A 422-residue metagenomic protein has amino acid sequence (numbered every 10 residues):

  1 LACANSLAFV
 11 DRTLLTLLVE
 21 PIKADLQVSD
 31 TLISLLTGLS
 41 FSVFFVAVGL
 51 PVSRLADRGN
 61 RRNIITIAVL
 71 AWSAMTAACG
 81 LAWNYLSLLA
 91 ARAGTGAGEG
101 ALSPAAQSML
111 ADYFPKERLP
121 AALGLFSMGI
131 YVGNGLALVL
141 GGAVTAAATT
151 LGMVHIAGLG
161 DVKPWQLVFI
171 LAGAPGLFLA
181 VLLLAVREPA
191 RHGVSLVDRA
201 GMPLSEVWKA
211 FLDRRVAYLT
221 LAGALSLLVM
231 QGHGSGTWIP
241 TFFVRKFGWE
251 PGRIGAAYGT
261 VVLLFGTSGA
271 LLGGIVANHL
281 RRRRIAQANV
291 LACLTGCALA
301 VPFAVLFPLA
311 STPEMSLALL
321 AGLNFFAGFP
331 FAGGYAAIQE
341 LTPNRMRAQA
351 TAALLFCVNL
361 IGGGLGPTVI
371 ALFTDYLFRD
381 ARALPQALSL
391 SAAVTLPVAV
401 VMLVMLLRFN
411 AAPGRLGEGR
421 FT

Functional and structural regions predicted by a protein language model:
L15-T16, R215-A270, G328-F331, Y335 (+1 more regions): Extracytoplasmic gate region of multi-pass secondary transporters
L18-A47: Extracellular/periplasmic helix-loop-helix junction of adjacent transmembrane segments in MFS-like secondary
Q27, N60, L81-S87, G98 (+2 more regions): Helix-breaking motifs and short loop linkers at transmembrane-helix boundaries and internal kinks in secondary membrane
G38-S53, T260-G273: Central cavity-lining transmembrane alpha-helices of secondary-active solute carriers, predominantly the Major
A47-L86: Conserved MFS/SLC helix-loop-helix module at the cytosolic interface between two early adjacent transmembrane helices
N63-A77, Q287-A304: Structural signature of the two symmetry-related core transmembrane helices
A91-I130: Cytoplasmic helix-loop-helix junction between adjacent transmembrane helices in 12-TM secondary transporters
A185-E206, G414-G419: Flexible cytoplasmic inter-helical loops of multi-pass small-molecule transporters
